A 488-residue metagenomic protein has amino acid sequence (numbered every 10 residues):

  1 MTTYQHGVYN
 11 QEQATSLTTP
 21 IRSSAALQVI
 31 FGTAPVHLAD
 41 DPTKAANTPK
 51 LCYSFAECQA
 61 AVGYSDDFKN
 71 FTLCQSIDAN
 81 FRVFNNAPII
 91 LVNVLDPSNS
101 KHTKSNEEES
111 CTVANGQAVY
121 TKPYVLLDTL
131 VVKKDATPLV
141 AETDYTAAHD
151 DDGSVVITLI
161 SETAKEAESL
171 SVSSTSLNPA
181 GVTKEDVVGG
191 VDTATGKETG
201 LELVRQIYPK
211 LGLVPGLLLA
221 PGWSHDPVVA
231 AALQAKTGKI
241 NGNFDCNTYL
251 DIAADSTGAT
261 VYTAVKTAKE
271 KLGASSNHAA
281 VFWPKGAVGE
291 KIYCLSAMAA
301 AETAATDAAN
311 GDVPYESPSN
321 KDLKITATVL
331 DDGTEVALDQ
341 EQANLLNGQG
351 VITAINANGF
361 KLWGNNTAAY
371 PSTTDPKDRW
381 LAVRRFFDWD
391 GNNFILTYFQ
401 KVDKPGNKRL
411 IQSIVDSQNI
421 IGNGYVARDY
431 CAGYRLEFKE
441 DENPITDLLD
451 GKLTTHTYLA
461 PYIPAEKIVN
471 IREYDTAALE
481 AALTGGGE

Functional and structural regions predicted by a protein language model:
T2-A56, G63, K69-K101, D135-A136 (+4 more regions): A glycine- and small-residue-enriched flexible loop/hinge signal that marks low-structured segments
N47, L127-V131, A167: Exposed beta-strand and adjacent loop surfaces of beta-rich binding modules that mediate intermolecular recognition
N86-H149, L177-P179: Extended beta-strand solenoid/passenger and fiber regions
N106-E109, A148, S173-T193, C431-E488: Compositionally biased, low-complexity/repeat regions
T112-N115, T143-V156, K165, A253-S256 (+2 more regions): Short, ordered beta-strand-loop transition motifs
A118-K122, D152-E162, T353-I355, F360-Y370 (+1 more regions): Generic recognition of long tandem-repeat/solenoid scaffolds
K133-V187: Surface-exposed interaction regions enriched in Ser/Thr/Asp/Glu that occur as long low-complexity tracts or repetitive
D388-E442: Extended, compositionally biased non-globular segments
